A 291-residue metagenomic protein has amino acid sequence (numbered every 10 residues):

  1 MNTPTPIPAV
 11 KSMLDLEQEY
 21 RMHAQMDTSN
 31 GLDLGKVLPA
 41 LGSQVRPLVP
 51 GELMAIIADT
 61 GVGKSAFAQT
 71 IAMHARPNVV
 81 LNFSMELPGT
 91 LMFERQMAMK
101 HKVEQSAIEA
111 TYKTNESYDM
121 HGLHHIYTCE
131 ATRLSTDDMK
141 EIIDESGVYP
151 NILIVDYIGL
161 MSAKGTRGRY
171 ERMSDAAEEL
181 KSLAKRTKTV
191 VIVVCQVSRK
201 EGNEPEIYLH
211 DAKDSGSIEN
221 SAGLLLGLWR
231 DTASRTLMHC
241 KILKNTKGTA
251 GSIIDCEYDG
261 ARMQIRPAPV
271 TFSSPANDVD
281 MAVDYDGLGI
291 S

Functional and structural regions predicted by a protein language model:
N2-K102, Y285-S291: The Walker A/P-loop phosphate-binding site
T5-Q18, T60, T136-L153, K185-T187 (+1 more regions): C-terminal regions of RecA-like/P-loop NTPase motor modules
S43, A66, H74-Y149, A163-K164 (+3 more regions): Cytosolic-facing regulatory segments adjacent to core modules
P47, A107, V155: Catalytic phosphate/metal-binding cores of nucleic-acid and nucleotide-processing enzymes, i.e., regions that mediate
V80, V191, L225-G227: Short, well-ordered beta-strand core segments
S84-L87, T189, V193-S198: A short beta-strand-to-loop transition that corresponds to the Sensor-1 phosphate-sensing loop of AAA+ P-loop ATPases
Y127-A131, S162-S174, N203-H210: Flexible beta-alpha connector loops of hexameric P-loop NTPases
P150-V190: Helical hairpin unit composed of two closely spaced alpha helices linked by a short loop
